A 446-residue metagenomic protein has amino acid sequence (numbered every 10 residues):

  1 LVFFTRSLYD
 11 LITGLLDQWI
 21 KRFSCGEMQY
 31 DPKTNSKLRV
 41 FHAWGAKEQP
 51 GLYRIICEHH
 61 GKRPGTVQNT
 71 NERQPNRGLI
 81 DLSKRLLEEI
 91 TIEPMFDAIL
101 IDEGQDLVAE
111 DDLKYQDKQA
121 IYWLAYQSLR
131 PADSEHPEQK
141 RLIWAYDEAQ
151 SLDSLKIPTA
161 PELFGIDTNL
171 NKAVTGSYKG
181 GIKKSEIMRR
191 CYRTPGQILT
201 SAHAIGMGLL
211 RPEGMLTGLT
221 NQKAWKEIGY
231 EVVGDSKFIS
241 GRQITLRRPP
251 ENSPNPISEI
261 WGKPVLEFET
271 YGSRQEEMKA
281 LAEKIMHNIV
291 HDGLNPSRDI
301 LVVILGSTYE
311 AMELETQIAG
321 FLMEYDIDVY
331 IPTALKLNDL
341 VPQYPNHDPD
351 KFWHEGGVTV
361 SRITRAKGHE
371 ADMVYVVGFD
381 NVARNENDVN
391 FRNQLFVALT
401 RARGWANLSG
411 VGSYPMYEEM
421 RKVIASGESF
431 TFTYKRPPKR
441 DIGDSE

Functional and structural regions predicted by a protein language model:
L1-C191, P195-E213, G234-P249: Alpha-helical nucleic-acid-binding subdomain of P-loop helicases immediately C-terminal to the Walker A/P-loop
T5-S7, E148-Q150, G306-S307, L335-N338 (+1 more regions): Short beta-alpha junction loops
D10-I12, L152-D153, Y309-L314, Y414-E419: Short, charged/polar "capping" segments at the starts of alpha-helices and the immediately preceding loops
P32-T34, L219-I228, P437-R440: Post-kinase regulatory C-tail/linker adjacent to protein kinase catalytic domains
L79, D106, A149-Q150, R365 (+2 more regions): Short, glycine-/Ser/Thr-/acidic-enriched flexible segments
E103, V108-D111, I304-S307, G378 (+1 more regions): Residues that line or immediately flank small-molecule/substrate-binding pockets and catalytic motifs
I143, N407-G410: Conserved active-site loop/cleft motifs that coordinate metal ions or position small ligands
S154, T159-T200, M207, E213-T220 (+4 more regions): Core RecA-like ATPase module of SF1/SF2 helicases and allied nucleic-acid translocases
